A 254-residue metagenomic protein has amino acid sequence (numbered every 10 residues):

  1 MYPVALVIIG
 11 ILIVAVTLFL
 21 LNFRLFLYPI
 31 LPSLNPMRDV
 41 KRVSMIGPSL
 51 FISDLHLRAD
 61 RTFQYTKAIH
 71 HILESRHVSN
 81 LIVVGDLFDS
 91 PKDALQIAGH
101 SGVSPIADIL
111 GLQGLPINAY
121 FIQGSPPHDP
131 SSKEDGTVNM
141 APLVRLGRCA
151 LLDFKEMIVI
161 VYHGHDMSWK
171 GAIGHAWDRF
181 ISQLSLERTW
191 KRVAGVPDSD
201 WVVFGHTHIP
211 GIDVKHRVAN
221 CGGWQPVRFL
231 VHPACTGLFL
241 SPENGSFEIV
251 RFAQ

Functional and structural regions predicted by a protein language model:
M1-P48, S246, R251-Q254: Acidic, histidine-bearing metal-coordination/catalytic regions of metal-dependent phosphoesterases
G10, P36-I46, I52, L57-F154: Core catalytic region of metal-dependent phosphoesterases/phosphodiesterases, especially metallo-beta-lactamase-like
I30-R38, F63-T66, S182-R192: Short, motif-level signal for alpha-helix interfacial/capping segments enriched in acidic residues and aromatics/proline
G47-S49, N80, M157-V159, W201 (+1 more regions): Structural motif
P48-H56, M157-K170, V218-G223: Active-site-proximal beta-strand elements of phosphoester/diester hydrolases
H56-D60, F88-K92, I122-K133, M167-K170 (+2 more regions): Active-site environment of divalent metal-dependent phosphoester hydrolases
T137-R148, A176-Q254: Conserved beta-sheet core of the metallophosphoesterase superfamily
D153-E156, K215: Short strand-coil-strand connectors
